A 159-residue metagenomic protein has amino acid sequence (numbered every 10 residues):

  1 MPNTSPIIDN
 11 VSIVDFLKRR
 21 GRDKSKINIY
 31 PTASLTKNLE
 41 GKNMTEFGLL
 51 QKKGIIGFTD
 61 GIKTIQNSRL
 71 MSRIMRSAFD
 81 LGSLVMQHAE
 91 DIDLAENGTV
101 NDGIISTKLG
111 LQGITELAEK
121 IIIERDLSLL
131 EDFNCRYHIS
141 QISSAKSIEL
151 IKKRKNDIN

Functional and structural regions predicted by a protein language model:
M1-K24: Metal-associated gating/positioning segment near the N- to mid-region
M1-P2, Y30-A33, T59, S140: Active-site neighborhood of phospho(di)ester-bond hydrolases with catalytic His/Asp-centered motifs
S5, T36, E90: Short, glycine/serine-rich, charged loops/turns that create anion-binding and catalytic segments at active sites
D9, G41-N43: Short, conserved acidic/polar surface loops in the N-terminal third of protein domains
R20-S34: A glycine-rich helix N-cap at a beta->alpha junction
S34-E40: Active-site beta->alpha loop and helix N-cap motifs at the rims of alpha/beta catalytic domains
M44-N159: Histidine/acidic residue-rich metal-binding segments in metalloenzymes
